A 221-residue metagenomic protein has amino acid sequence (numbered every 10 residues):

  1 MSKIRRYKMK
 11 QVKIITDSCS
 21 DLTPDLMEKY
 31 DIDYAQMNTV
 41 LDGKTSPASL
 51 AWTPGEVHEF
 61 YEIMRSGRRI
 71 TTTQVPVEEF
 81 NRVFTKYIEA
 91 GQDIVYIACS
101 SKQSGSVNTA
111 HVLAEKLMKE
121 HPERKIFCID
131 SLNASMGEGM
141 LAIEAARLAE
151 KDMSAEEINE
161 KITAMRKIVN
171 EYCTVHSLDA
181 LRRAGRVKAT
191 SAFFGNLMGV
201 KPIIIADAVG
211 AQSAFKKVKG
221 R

Functional and structural regions predicted by a protein language model:
I4-Y7, C19-M27, I32-D33, N38-V40 (+6 more regions): Mixed-charge interfacial surface used for oligomerization/domain docking and macromolecular partner engagement
K10, G91-D93, R124: Short coil/turn segments at beta-strand junctions that form active-site/ligand-binding loops
K13-Q74, E79: N-terminal glycine-rich anion-binding loop in soluble enzyme alpha/beta folds
I14-T16, Y96, C128: Structural beta-sheet core signal
F60-I63, N81-R82, L141-E144, V175: A general structural signal for short secondary-structure boundary/capping elements
R65-S101, N108, V112-L113, A155 (+2 more regions): Glycine-rich phosphate- or other oxyanion-binding loops that anchor nucleotides, phosphorylated ligands
T85-E89, M118, E150: Residue-level signal for alpha-helix termini/capping positions
